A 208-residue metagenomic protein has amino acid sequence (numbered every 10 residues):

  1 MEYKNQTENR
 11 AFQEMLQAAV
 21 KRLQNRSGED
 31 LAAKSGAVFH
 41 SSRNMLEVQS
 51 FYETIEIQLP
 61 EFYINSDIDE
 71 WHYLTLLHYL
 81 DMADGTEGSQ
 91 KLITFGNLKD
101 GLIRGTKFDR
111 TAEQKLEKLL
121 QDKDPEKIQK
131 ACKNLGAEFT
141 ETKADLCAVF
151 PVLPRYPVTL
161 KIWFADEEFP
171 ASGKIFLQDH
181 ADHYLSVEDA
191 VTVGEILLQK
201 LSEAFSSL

Functional and structural regions predicted by a protein language model:
M1-R43, H72, L80-E138: Short Lys/Arg-enriched alpha/beta "domain-start" segment
D30-L59, E138-F164: Amphipathic, interaction-prone secondary-structure segments
L46-E47, L102, T106-E117, E141-A144 (+2 more regions): Domain-length accessory/inserted modules outside core catalytic folds
Y52-H78, W163-E188: Intrinsically disordered, low-complexity regulatory segments enriched in Ser/Thr/Pro and charged residues
S66, Q114, K118-Q121, L146 (+1 more regions): Short, charged/polar micro-motifs that form catalytic or ligand-binding hotspots
E70-G85, T192-K200: Short, hydrophobic/amphipathic alpha-helical patches that form generic packing surfaces within helical domains
K123-H183: Conserved binding-pocket/active-site segment within a compact domain
Q178-L208: A recognition module on extended beta-rich or small alphabeta surfaces enriched in W/G with H and D/E
